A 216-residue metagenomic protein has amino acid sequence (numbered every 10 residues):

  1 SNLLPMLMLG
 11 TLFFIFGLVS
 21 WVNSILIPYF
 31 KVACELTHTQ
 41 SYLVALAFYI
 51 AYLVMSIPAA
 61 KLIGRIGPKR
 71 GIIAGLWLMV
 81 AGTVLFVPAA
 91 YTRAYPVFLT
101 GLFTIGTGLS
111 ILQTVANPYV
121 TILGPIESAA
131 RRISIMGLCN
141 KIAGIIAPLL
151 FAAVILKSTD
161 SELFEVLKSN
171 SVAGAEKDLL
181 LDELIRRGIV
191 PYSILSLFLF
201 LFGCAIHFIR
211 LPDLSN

Functional and structural regions predicted by a protein language model:
L4-K31, A116-N117, A147: Extracytoplasmic
L43-K61: Central cavity-lining transmembrane alpha-helices of secondary-active solute carriers, predominantly the Major
W77-T92: C-terminal ends and interior cores of transmembrane alpha-helices in multi-pass membrane transporters/permeases
L109, S128-D160: Glycine-rich segments within core transmembrane alpha-helices of 12-TM secondary carriers
I111-P125: Intracellular juxtamembrane helix-capping segments at the cytosolic ends of symmetry-related transmembrane helices
F151-V166, S171-K177, E183, S193-N216: C-terminal membrane-cytosol helix-exit motif in multi-pass small-molecule transporters
